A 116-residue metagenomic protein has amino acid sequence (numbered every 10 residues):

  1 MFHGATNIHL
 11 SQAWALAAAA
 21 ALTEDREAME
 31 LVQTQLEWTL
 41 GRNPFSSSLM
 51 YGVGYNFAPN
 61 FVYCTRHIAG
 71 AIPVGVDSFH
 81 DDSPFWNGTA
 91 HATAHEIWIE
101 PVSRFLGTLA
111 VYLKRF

Functional and structural regions predicted by a protein language model:
M1-F116: Aromatic (Trp/Tyr) and acidic
